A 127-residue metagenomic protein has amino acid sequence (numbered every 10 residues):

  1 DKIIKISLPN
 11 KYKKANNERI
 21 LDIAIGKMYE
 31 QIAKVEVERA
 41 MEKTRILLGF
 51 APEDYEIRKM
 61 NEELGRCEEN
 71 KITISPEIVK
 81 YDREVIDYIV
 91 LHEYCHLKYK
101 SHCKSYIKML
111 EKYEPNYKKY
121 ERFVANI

Functional and structural regions predicted by a protein language model:
D1-Y88, L97-I127: Active-site-proximal or metal-binding-adjacent scaffold patches in catalytic folds
E93: Walker B catalytic acidic pair
